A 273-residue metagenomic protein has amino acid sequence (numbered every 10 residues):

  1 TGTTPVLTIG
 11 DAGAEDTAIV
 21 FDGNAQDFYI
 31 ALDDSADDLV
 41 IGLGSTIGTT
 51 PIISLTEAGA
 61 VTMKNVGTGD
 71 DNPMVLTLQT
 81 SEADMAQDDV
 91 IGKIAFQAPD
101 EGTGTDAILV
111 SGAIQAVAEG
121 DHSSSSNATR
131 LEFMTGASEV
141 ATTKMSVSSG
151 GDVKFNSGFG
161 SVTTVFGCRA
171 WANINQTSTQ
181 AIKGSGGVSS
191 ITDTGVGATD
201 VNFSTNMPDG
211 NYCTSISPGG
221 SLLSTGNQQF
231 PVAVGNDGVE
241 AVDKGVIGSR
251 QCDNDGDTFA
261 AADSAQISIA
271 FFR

Functional and structural regions predicted by a protein language model:
T1-F21, D27-Y29, D37-L43, T50-E101 (+9 more regions): Short Gly/Ser/Thr-biased coil->beta-strand turn/linker motifs that build repetitive extracellular beta-solenoid/fiber
A118-D121: Short, conserved beta-turn/loop elements at beta-strand boundaries and strand-helix junctions
I191-D193: Short, acidic Ser/Thr/Gly-rich low-complexity loop/linker segments typical of extracellular and cell-surface proteins
D200-D209: A short glycine/threonine-centered beta-strand motif
N211-G219: Change to "...patches in solvent-exposed regions of secreted, membrane-anchored, or virion-exposed structural
G219-R273: Extracellular jelly-roll beta-sandwich "head" domains, especially the C-terminal globular C1q domain
